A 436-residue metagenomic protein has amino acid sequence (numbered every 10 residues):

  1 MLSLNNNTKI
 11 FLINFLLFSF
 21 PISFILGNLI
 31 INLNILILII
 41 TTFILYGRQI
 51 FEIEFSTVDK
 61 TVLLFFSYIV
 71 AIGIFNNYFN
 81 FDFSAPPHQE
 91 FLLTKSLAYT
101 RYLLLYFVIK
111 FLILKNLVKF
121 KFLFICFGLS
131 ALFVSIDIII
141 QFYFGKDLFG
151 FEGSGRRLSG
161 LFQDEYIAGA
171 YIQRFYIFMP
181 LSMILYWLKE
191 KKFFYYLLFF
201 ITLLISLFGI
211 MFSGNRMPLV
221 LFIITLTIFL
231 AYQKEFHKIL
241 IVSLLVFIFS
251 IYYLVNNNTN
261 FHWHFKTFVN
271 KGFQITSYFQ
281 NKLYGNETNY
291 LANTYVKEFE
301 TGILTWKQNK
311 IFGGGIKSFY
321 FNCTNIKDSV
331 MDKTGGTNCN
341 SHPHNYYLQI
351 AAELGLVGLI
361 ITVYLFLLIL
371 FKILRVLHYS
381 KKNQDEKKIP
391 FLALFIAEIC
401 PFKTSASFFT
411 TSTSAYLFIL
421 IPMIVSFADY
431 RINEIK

Functional and structural regions predicted by a protein language model:
M1-A85, E90, F111-K121, I125 (+4 more regions): Transmembrane signal-anchor hairpin modules in multi-pass inner-membrane enzymes, especially those that act on
K9-F20, T61, F66, A131 (+5 more regions): Loop-to-helix entry and N-terminal half of a specific, functionally important transmembrane alpha helix in multi-pass
F18-P21, V70, L104-V108, V118-G153 (+7 more regions): Alpha-helical transmembrane segments of multi-pass inner-membrane proteins
L26-R48, S96-F107, A168-P180, L219-T227 (+2 more regions): Membrane-embedded alpha-helical segments of multi-pass membrane proteins, especially the transmembrane helices
I37-F43, I223-T227, L365, K388-K436: Transmembrane alpha-helices of multi-pass inner-membrane enzymes
H88-L97, G155-G169: Short aromatic-rich membrane-water interface segments that cap or initiate transmembrane helices in multi-pass membrane
L148, E152-G153, N286-L354: Long extracytoplasmic/lumenal interhelical loops at the membrane interface of multi-pass membrane proteins
Q233-N286, E300-Q308, I316: A membrane-periplasm/extracellular boundary helix in multi-pass inner-membrane enzymes that assemble envelope glycans
